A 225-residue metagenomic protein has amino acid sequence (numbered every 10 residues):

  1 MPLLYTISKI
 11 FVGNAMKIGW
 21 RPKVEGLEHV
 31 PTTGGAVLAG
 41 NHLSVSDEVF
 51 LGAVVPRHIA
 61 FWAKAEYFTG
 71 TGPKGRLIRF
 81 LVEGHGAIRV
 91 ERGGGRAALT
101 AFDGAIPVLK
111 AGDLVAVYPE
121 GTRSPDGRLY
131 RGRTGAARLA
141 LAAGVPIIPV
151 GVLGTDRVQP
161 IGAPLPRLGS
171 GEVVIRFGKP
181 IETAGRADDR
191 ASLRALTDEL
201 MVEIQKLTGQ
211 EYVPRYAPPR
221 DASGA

Functional and structural regions predicted by a protein language model:
M1-G19, T71-G86, P166-S170: Alpha-helical membrane-targeting segments
L3-I7, G34, L99-A225: Non-catalytic C-terminal accessory region of glycerolipid acyltransferases and related lyso-lipid remodeling enzymes
Y5, I10-H42: Helix-to-loop junction immediately C-terminal to a conserved catalytic motif
I10, P22-L27, S46-E48, G75 (+2 more regions): A generic local structural motif
F11-G13, G84-R92, P119-R123: Short, basic, glycine/proline-bearing loop/turn elements
K17, T32-G95: Catalytic core of membrane glycerolipid acyltransferases/transacylases, capturing the structured, soluble-facing
K17-V24, R96-L99, V158-Q159: Short gly/ser/thr-rich secondary-structure transition/capping motifs
G26, N41, A63-K64, G86 (+2 more regions): A secondary-structure boundary/capping signal
